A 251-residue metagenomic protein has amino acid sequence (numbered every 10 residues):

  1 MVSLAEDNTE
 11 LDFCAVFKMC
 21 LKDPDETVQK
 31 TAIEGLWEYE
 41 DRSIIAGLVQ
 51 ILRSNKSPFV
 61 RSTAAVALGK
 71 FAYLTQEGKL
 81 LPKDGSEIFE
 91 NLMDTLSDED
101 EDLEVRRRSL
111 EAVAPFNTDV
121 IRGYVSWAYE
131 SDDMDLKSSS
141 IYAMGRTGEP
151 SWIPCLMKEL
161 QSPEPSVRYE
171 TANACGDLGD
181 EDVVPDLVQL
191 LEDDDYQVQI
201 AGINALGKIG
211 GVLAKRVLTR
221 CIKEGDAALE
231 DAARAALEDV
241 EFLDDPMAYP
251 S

Functional and structural regions predicted by a protein language model:
M1, K22, T63-Y73: HEAT-repeat alpha-solenoid elements in large eukaryotic scaffold proteins
M1-A5, Q29-I33, F71-L80, R106-L110 (+3 more regions): Boundary/linker elements of alpha-helical solenoid repeat scaffolds
M1-T9, E34, E238-E241, Y249-S251: N-terminal alpha-helical scaffold/docking segments in eukaryotic complex subunits
V2-A5, W37, G69, A114 (+4 more regions): Structural signature of alpha-helical solenoid repeat scaffolds
N8-K22, D41-S54, L74-S97, T118-E130 (+4 more regions): Amphipathic alpha-helical scaffolding segments comprising HEAT/armadillo-like alpha-solenoid repeats
A15, K30-T31, A46, S62-V66 (+7 more regions): Alpha-solenoid HEAT/ARM repeat scaffold
E26-T27, R42, S57-F59, E101-E104 (+7 more regions): Alpha-helix N-cap/helix-start positions at coil->helix boundaries
G176, Y196-P250: Long, ordered, amphipathic alpha-helical scaffolds
